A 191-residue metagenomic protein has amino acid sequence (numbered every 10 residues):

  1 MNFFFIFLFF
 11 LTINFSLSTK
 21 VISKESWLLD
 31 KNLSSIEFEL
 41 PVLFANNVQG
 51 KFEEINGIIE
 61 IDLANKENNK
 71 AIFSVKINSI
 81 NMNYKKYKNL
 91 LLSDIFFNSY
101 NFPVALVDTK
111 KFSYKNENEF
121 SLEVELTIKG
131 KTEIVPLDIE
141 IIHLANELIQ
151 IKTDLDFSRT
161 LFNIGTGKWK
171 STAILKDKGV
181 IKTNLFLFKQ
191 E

Functional and structural regions predicted by a protein language model:
F4-I13: Sec-dependent N-terminal signal peptides
L17-E191: Low-complexity, acidic/polar, glycine-enriched regions of mature
